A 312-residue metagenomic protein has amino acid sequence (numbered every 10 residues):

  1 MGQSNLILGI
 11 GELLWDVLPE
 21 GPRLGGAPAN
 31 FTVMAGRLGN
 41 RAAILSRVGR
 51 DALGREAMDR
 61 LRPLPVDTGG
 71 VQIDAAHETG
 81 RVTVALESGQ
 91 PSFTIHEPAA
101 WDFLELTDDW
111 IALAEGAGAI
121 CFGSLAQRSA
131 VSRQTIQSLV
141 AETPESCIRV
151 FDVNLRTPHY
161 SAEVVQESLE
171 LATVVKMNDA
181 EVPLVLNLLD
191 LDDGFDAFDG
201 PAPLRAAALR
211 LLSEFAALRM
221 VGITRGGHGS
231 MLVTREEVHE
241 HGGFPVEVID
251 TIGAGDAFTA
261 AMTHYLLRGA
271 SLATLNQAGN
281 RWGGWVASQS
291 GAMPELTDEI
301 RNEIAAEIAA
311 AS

Functional and structural regions predicted by a protein language model:
M1-V71, V248: Glycine-rich phosphate/adenosyl-contacting loop at the front of the ribokinase-like
N5, R37, A217-M220, G242-A311: Conserved post-catalytic alpha-helical subdomain immediately downstream of the catalytic base and nucleotide-binding
L6-L8, G118-A119, I148, M220: Structural motif
L13, L125, V153, A257: Active-site metal-binding loops of divalent metal-dependent hydrolases
R41-S124, E142-E145, I304-S312: Conserved N-terminal subdomain of the carbohydrate kinase-like
Q72, A202-E214, L272-N280: Short, well-structured alpha-helical segments that form the helix of a local strand-helix-strand
P98, L125, N154-R156, A180-V182 (+1 more regions): Active-site beta-loop-alpha junctions enriched in small/polar residues
S146, H159-V238: Conserved phosphate/ATP/ADP-binding segment of small-molecule kinases
